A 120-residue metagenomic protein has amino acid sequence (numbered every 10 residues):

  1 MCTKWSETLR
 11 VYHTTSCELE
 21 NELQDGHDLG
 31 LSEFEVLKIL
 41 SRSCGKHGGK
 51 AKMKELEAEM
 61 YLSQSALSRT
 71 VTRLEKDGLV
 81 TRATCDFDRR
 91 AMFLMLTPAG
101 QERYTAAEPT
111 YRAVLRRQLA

Functional and structural regions predicted by a protein language model:
M1-H27, D77-L79: N-terminal leader segment of winged-helix/HTH proteins
T14, E18, E22, E59 (+3 more regions): Solvent-exposed, charged/polar functional surfaces in cytosolic regulatory/catalytic domains
C17-S63: N-terminal helix-turn-helix DNA-binding core of bacterial DNA-binding proteins
M53, V71-T72: Short, hydrophobic-biased segments on the C-terminal half of alpha helices that form "recognition helices"
T72-A120: Charged, amphipathic alpha-helical coiled-coil/dimerization segments
